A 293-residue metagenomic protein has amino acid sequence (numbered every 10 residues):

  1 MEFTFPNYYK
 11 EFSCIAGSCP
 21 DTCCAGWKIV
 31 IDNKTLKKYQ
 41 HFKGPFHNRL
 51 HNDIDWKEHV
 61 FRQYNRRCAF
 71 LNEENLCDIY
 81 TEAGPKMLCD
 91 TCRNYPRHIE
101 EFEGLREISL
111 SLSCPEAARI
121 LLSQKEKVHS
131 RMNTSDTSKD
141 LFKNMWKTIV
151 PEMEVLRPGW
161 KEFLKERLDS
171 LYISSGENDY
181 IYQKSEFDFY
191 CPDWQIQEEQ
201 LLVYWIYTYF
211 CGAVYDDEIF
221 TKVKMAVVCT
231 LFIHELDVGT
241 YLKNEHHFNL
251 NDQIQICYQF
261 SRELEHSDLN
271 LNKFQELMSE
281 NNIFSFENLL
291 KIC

Functional and structural regions predicted by a protein language model:
M1-C19, H51-C89, R106-S109: Immediate flanking context of iron-sulfur cluster ligation sites
E11-S18, K127, L201-I206: Short, compositionally biased low-complexity segments
G17, W27, L71, Y80 (+2 more regions): Structured loops at beta-to-helix junctions and adjacent beta-edge loops in soluble globular domains
P20, A25, I29-V30, E74 (+3 more regions): Secreted/processed peptides and extracellular or luminal domains of membrane proteins
W27-N65: N-terminal, Lys/Arg-enriched amphipathic/low-complexity engagement segments that precede the first folded domain
Y80-G84, F102, D217-M225: Conserved aromatic-histidine-acidic binding/catalytic patches
A83-T134: Internal, well-ordered alpha/beta segment that forms a basic, Gly-enriched binding/recognition surface
T134-C293: Hydrophobic, aromatic-lined core segments that form the binding pocket/scaffold for planar heteroaromatic ligands
